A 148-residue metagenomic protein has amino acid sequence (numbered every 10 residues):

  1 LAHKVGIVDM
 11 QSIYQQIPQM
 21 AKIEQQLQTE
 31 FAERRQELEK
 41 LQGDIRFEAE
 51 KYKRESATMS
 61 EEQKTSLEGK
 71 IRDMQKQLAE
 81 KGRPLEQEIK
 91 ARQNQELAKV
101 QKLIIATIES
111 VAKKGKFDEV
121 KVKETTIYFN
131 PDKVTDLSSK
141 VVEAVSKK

Functional and structural regions predicted by a protein language model:
A2-K148: Amphipathic, charged alpha-helical segments and their helix-to-coil junctions in extracytoplasmic/peripheral assemblies
